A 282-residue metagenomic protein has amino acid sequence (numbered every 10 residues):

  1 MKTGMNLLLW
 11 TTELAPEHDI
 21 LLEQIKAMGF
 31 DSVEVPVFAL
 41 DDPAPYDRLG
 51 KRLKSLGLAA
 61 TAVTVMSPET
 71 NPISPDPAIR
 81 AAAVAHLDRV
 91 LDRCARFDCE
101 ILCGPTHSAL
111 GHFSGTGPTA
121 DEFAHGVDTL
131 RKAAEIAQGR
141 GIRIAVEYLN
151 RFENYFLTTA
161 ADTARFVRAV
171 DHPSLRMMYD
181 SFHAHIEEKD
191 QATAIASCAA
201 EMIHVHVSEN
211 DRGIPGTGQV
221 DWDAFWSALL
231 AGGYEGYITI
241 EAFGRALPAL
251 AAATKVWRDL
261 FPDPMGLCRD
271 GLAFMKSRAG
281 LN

Functional and structural regions predicted by a protein language model:
M1-T11, A15-A27, D98, L157-Y179 (+1 more regions): Histidine-acidic metal/acid-base catalytic patches
L9-T11, V37-A39, M66-E69, T106-L110 (+4 more regions): Active-site-proximal loop/turn and secondary-structure-junction residues that shape catalytic pockets, frequently
D31, V35-V127, E235, T239-P248 (+1 more regions): Structural motif corresponding to the early beta-alpha repeats
E34, E147, E153, E188 (+1 more regions): Acidic-residue sensor for enzyme active/binding pockets
P77-R176, R258-G266: Active-site acidic/histidine proton-transfer and metal-coordination neighborhood in alpha/beta enzyme cores
